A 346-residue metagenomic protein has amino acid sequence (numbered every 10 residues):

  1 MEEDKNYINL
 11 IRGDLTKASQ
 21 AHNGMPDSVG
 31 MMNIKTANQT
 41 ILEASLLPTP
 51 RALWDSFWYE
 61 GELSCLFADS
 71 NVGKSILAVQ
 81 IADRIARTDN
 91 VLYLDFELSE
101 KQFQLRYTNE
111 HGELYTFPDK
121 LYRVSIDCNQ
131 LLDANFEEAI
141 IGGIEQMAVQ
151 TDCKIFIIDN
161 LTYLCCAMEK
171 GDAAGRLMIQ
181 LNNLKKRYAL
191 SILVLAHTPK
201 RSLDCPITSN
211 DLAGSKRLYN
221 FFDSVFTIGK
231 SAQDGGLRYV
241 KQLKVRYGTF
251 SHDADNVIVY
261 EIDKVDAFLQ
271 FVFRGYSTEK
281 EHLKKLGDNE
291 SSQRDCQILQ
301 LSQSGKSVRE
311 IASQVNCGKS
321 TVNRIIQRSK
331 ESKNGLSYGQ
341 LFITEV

Functional and structural regions predicted by a protein language model:
D4-H22, M32-N33, V149-Q150, A232-V346: C-terminal regions of RecA-like/P-loop NTPase motor modules
S28-L53: N-terminal pre-Walker A segment at the start of P-loop NTPase domains
P48-T49, L53-W54, Y59, T88-R176: Conserved inter-motif catalytic segment of the P-loop NTP-binding fold
C65-L66, N71, I76, D89-N90 (+2 more regions): Phosphate-binding/switch region of NTP-binding enzymes
L77, I81: Hydrophobic positions on the alpha1 helix immediately C-terminal to the Walker A/P-loop
R84-T88, S329: Active-site catalytic microenvironments for nucleophilic, acid-base chemistry
I85, Y115-T116, Q146-Q150, N183-Y188 (+1 more regions): Conserved catalytic network of the ASCE P-loop NTPase/AAA+ motor domain
